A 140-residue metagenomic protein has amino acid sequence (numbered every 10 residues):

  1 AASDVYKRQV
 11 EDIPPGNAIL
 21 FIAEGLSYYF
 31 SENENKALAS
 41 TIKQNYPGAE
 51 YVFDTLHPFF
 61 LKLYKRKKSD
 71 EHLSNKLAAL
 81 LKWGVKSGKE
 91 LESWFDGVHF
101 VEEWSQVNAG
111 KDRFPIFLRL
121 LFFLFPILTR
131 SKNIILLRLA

Functional and structural regions predicted by a protein language model:
A1-Y6: Short, small-residue-biased leader/transition segments that mark boundaries at the very start of proteins
K7, Y29-T41: A short, conserved alpha-helix within the catalytic core of class I
K7-G16: Short amphipathic alpha-helix with an adjacent loop that forms part of the alpha/beta core around
A18-N33: A short SAM/SAH-binding and catalytic strip from SAM-dependent methyltransferases
L20, N45-P58: Conserved beta-strand signature within the Rossmann-like core of class I S-adenosyl-L-methionine
K62-A79: Short, glycine-/aromatic-enriched active-site segment of Class I SAM-dependent methyltransferases
A78-S105: Short alpha-helix
P115-A140: Core SAM-dependent methyltransferase catalytic element
